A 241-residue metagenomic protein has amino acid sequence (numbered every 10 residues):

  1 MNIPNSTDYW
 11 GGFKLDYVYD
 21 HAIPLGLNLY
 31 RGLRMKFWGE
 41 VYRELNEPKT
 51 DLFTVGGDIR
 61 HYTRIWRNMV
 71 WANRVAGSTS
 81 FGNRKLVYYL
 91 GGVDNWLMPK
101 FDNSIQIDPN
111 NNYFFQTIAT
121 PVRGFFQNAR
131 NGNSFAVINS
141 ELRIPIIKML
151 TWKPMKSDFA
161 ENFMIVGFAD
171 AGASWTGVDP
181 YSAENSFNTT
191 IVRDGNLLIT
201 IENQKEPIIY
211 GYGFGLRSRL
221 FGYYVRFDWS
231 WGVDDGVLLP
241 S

Functional and structural regions predicted by a protein language model:
M1-F159, W175-G177, E184, T189-L198: C-terminal outer-membrane beta-barrel translocator/porin domains of Gram-negative envelope proteins and their
R34-K36, V70-R74, N139, M164-F168 (+2 more regions): Residue-level detector of the transmembrane beta-barrel scaffold of outer-membrane proteins
D58, T63-M69, G215, F221-Y224 (+1 more regions): C-terminal, active-site-flanking charged/polar segments
V75-F81, R219-S241: Predominantly the C-terminal beta-signal and adjacent terminal strand-loop region of outer-membrane beta-barrel
P121-R123, R193-T200, Y210-Y212, W229-S230 (+1 more regions): Short beta-alpha connecting loops at secondary-structure transitions that line or flank enzyme active sites
N131-S134, K156-F163, Y181, E206-Y210 (+1 more regions): A structural signal for short secondary-structure junctions
L150, P154-E161, G232-S241: C-terminal/domain-terminus segments
M164-Y212: Outer-membrane beta-barrel transmembrane domain signature
